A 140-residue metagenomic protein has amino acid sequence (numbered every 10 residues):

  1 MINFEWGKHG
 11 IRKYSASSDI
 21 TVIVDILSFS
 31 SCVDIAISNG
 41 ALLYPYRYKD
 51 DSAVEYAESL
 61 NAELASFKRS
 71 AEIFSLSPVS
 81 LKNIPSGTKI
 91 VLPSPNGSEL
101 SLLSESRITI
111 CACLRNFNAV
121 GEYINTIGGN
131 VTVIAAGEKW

Functional and structural regions predicted by a protein language model:
M1-H9: Charged, flexible boundary elements
H9-Y14, T21-I35: Short acidic, Gly/Ser-rich segments with clustered Asp/Glu that frequently serve as metal-coordination loops in enzyme
S15-S17, I35-A41, S104-S106: Short, surface-exposed connector motifs at secondary-structure boundaries
S18-I23, S31, E122-W140: Extended, hydrophobic alpha-helical segments
I20-V24, A41-Y44: A short N-terminal beta->alpha junction/helix N-cap motif
F29-S31, I35-S52: A positional/architectural concept
P45-N130, E138: Acidic/Gly/His-enriched mid-domain segments of enzyme catalytic cores or analogous surface patches that mediate
